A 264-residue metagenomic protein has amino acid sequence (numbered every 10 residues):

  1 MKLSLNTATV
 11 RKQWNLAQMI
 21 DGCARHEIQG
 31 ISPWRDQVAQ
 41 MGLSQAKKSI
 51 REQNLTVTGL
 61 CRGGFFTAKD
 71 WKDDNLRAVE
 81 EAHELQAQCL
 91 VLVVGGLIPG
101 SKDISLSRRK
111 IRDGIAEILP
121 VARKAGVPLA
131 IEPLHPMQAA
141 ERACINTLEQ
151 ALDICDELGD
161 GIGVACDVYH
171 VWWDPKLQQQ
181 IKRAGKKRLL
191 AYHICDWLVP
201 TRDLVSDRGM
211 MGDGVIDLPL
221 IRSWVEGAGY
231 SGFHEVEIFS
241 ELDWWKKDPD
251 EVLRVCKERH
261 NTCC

Functional and structural regions predicted by a protein language model:
M1-E27, Q53, E80-E81, Q86-Q88 (+2 more regions): Histidine-acidic metal/acid-base catalytic patches
T9-R11, R35-A39, G63-F66, V94-I98 (+4 more regions): Active-site-proximal loop/turn and secondary-structure-junction residues that shape catalytic pockets, frequently
G22, H26-M41, G59-F66: N-terminal substrate-binding region of glycoside hydrolase catalytic domains
S32, G59-C61, V91, A130 (+2 more regions): Conserved beta-strand positions in the central sheet of alpha/beta enzyme cores
S32-R51, I98-D103, Q138-A139: Glycine-rich, proline-tolerant flexible connector loops at the mouths of alpha/beta enzymes
L43-Q53, G114-K124, Q180, L220 (+1 more regions): Catalytic-core regions built around general acid/base machinery
S49-D73: Short hydrophobic interaction/assembly module
T67-G163, W173-D174, D248: Active-site acidic/histidine proton-transfer and metal-coordination neighborhood in alpha/beta enzyme cores
